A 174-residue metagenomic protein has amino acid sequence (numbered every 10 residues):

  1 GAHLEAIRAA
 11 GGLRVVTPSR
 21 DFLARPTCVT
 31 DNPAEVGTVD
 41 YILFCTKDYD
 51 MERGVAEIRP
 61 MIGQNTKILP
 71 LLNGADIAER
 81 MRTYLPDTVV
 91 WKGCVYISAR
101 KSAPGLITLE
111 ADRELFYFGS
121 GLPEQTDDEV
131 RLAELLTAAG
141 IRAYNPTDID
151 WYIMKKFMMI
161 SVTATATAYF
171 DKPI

Functional and structural regions predicted by a protein language model:
A2-H3, L43: Extended, non-catalytic scaffold segments that flank or surround catalytic motifs
H3-A6, A78-E79, T126: Short, charged/polar "capping" segments at the starts of alpha-helices and the immediately preceding loops
H3-E5, A24, A99, Y152-I153: Short secondary-structure capping/turn micro-motifs that flank functional sites
H3-F22: Glycine-rich phosphate-binding loop and adjoining beta1-alpha1-beta2 segment of Rossmann-like nucleotide-binding folds
A10, Q64-N65, A139: Structured helix-beta-strand junction loops
P18-A24, E134-T137: Short, conserved catalytic or adaptor-binding loops enriched in Gly and charged residues
D21-L106: Rossmann-like NAD(P)(H) cofactor-binding subdomain of soluble oxidoreductases
P60-M61, Y84-V89, P104-I174: Internal alpha-helical scaffold of NAD(P)-dependent oxidoreductase catalytic cores
